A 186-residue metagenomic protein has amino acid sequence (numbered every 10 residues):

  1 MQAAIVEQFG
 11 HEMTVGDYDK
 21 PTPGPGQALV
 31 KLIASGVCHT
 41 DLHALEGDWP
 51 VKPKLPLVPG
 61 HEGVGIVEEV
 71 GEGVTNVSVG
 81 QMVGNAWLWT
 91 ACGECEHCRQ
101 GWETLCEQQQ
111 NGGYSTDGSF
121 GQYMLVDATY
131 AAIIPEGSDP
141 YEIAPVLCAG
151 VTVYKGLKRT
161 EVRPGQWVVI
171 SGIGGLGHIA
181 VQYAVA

Functional and structural regions predicted by a protein language model:
D19-K20, K54-G60, G112-T116, Q122: Short Gly/Pro-enriched turn/cap motifs at secondary-structure boundaries
P21-S35, D48-E96, Y130, P135-S138: Glycine-rich beta-strand-centered segment in the early N-terminal region that forms part of a ligand/cofactor-binding
H39, A91-L105: Local cysteine-cluster metal-coordination motifs and their immediate loop/turn environment, predominantly Fe-S cluster
T40-E46: Cytochrome P450 core scaffold surrounding the K-helix E-X-X-R motif and the conserved "meander" helix-loop region
V79, V83, E136-A186: Mid-domain Rossmann-like dinucleotide-binding core that forms the NAD(H)/NADP(H) cofactor-binding site
E94-H97, S115-D127: A structural motif shared across PLP-dependent enzymes of the aminotransferase-like
